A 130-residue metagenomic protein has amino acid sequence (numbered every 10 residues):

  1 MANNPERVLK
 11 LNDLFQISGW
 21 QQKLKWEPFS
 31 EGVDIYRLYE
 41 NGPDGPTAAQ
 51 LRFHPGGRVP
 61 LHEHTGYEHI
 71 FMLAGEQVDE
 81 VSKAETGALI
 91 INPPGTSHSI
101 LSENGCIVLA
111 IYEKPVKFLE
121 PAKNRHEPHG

Functional and structural regions predicted by a protein language model:
M1-D44, R125-G130: A short, N-terminal "cap"/entry segment at the start of jelly-roll beta-barrel domains of the cupin/DSBH fold
G32-H64, K83, P93-S97: Conserved short histidine dyad/triad with adjacent acidic residue
D34, E68, N104: Residues that flank catalytic or metal-binding motifs in active/ligand-binding sites
A48-F53, L73-G75, L89, A110: Short, well-ordered beta-strand segments in beta-rich or mixed alpha/beta enzyme and ligand-binding folds
H54-G57, H64-D79, T86: Glycine- and acidic-residue-biased ligand/ion/polar-headgroup-sensing regions
V78-S102: Short acidic-glycine-tyrosine-enriched beta hairpin
P94-A122: Ligand-binding loop in jelly-roll beta-barrel domains
